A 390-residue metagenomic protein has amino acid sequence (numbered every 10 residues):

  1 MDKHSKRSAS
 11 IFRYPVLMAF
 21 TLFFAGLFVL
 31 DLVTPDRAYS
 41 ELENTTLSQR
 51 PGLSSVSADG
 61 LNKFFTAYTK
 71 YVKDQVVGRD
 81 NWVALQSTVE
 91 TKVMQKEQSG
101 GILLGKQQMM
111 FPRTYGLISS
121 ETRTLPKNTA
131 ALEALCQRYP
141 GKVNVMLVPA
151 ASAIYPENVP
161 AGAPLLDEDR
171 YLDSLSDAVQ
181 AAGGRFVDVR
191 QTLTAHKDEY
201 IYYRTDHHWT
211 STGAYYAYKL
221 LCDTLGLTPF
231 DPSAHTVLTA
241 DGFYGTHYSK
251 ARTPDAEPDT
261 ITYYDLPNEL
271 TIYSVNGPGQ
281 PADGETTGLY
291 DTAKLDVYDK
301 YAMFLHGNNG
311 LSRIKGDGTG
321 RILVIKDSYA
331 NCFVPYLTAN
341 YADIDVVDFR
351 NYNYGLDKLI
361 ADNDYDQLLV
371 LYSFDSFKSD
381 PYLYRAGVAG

Functional and structural regions predicted by a protein language model:
M1-G390: Extracellular glycan-modifying ectodomains
